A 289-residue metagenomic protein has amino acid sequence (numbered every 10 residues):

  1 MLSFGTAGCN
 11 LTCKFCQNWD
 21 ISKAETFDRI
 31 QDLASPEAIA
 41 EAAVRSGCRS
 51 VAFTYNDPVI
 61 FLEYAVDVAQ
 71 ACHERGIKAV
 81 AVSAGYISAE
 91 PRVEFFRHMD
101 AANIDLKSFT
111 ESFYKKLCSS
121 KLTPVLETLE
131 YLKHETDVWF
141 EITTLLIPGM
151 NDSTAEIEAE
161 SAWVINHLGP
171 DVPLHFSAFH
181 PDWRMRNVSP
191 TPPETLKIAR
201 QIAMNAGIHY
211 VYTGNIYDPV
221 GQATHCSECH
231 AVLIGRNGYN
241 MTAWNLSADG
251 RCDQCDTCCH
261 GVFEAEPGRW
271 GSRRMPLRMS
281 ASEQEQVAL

Functional and structural regions predicted by a protein language model:
M1-Q17: N-terminal pre-triad scaffold of radical SAM enzymes
L11, N18, A34, A38: Mid-sequence, gly/pro-rich, charge-dense loop/helix-turn segments that line enzyme active sites
C13-N18, E25-D28, E63-Y64, R92: Short, conserved acidic/polar surface loops in the N-terminal third of protein domains
K14, N18-I21, I234, H260: Short functional micro-motifs and their immediate structural scaffolds
I21-D32, E74: A short alpha->loop->secondary-structure connector
D28-A34, S272-L277: Polybasic, low-complexity binding patches
L33-E194: Conserved AdoMet/S-adenosylmethionine-binding subsite of the radical SAM
G149-L289: Auxiliary Fe-S-binding modules of radical SAM enzymes
